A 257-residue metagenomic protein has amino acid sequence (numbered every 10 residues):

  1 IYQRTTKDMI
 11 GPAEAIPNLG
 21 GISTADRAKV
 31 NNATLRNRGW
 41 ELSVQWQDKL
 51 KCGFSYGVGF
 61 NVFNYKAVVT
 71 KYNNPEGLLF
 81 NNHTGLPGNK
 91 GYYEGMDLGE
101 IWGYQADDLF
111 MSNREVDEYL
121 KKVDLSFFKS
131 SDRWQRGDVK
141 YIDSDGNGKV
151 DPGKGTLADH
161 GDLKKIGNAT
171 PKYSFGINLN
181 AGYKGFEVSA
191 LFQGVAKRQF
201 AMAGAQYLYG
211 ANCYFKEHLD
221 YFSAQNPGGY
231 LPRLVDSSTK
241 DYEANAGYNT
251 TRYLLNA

Functional and structural regions predicted by a protein language model:
I1-A257: Outer/extracellular conduits and scaffolds centered on Gram-negative outer-membrane beta-barrels
